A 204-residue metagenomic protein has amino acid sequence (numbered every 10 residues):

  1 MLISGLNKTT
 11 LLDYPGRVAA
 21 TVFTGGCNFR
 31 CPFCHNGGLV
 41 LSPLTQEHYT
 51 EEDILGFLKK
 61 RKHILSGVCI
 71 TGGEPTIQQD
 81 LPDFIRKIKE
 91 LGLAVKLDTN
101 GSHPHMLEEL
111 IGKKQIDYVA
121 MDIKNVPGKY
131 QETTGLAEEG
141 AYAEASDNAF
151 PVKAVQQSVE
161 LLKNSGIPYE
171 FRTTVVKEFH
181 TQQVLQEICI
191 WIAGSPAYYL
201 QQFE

Functional and structural regions predicted by a protein language model:
M1-V18: Short, charged low-complexity linear segments at domain edges
L2-N7, G26, L39-V40, D53: SEC14/CRAL-TRIO lipid-binding/transfer domains and related phosphoinositide-recognition modules that form deep
L6, G73, I123: Fold-independent oxyanion-binding glycine-rich loops and adjacent beta-strand/coil segments at enzyme active sites
G16-Y49: Canonical Radical SAM [4Fe-4S] cluster-binding loop centered on the CxxxCxxC motif and its immediate flanking residues
F23, T71-G72: A secondary-structure boundary/capping signal
C31, G72-G73: Conserved phosphate-binding and hydrolysis motifs of nucleotide-dependent enzymes
G38-V68: Conserved alpha-helical substructure of the radical SAM core
L55-G67, T76-E204: Conserved AdoMet/S-adenosylmethionine-binding subsite of the radical SAM
